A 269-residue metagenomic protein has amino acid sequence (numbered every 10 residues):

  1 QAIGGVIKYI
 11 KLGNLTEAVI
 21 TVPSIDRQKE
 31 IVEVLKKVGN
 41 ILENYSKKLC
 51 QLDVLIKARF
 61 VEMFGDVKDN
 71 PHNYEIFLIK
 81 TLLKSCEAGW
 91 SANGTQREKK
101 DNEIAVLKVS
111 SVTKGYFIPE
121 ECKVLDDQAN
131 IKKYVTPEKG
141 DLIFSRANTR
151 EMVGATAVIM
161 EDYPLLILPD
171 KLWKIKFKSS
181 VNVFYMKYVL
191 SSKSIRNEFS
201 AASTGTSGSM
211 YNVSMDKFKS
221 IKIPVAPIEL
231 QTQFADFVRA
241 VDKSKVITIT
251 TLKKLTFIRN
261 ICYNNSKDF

Functional and structural regions predicted by a protein language model:
Q1-I7, K11-L12, K108, K132-S191 (+1 more regions): A short beta-sheet element
A2-G4, H72-E75, A92-K100, A202-S203: Short coil/turn segments at secondary-structure boundaries
G4-D26, L165-W173, V181, S203-T232: A short glycine-rich beta-alpha junction/loop motif
V6-Y9, V34, Q51, A155 (+7 more regions): Residue-level recognition of specific faces of alpha-helices
E17-K36, E43-W90, S220, V225-Q233 (+1 more regions): Non-catalytic DNA-recognition/assembly elements of restriction-modification systems
E43, N130-I131, S207: Short, solvent-exposed loop/turn positions at domain surfaces that link secondary-structure elements or cap domain
K80-Q96, S110-L142: Sequence-specific dsDNA recognition surfaces
